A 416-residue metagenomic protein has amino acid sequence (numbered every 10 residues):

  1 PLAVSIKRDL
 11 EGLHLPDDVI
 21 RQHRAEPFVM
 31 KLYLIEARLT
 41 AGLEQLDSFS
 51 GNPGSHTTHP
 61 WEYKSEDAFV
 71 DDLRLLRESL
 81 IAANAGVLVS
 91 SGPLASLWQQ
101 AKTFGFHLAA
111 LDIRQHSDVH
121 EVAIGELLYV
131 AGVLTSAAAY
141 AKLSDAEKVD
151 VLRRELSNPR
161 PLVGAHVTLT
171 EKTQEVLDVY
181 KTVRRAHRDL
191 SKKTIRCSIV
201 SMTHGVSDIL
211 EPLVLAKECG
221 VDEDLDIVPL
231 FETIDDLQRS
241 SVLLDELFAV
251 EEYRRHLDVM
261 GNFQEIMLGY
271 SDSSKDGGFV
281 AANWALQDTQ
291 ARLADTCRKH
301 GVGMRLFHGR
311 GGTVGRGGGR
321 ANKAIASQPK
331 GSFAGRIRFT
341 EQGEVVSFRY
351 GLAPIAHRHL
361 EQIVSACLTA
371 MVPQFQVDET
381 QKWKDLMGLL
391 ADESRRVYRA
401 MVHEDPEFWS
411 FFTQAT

Functional and structural regions predicted by a protein language model:
P1, K217-E393: Catalytic or ion-translocation cores adjacent to nucleophile or general acid/base/metal-coordination motifs in diverse
P1-D189: Extended, charge-enriched "interface" segments that sit outside catalytic cores
D72-S79, A83, L97-Q100, F104-H107 (+9 more regions): Generic, well-ordered alpha-helical scaffold segments in large soluble proteins
T103, I199, L306-H308: A structural signal for short, well-ordered beta-strand segments and their strand-loop junctions that often border
R114, R310, F411: Residue-level "edge-of-site" marker
A123-I124, A131-H256, M260-N262, L268-V302: Core mixed alpha/beta domains of very large multi-subunit molecular machines
D378-T416: Long, compositionally biased intrinsically disordered regions
